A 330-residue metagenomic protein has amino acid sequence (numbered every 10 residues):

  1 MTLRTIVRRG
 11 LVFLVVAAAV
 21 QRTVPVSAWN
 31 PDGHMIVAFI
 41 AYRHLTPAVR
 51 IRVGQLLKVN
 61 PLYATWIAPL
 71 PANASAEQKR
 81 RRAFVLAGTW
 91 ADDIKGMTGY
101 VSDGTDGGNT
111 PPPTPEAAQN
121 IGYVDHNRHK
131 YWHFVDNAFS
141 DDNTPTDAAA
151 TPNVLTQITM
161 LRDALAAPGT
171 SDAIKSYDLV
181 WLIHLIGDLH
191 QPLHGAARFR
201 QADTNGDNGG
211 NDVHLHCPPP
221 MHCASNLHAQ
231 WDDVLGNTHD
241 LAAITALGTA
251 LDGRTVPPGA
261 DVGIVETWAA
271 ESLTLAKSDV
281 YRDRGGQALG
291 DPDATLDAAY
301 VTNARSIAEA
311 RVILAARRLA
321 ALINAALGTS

Functional and structural regions predicted by a protein language model:
M1-I6: N-terminal secretory signal peptides that target proteins for export/translocation
V7-V15: Sec-dependent signal peptide hydrophobic core
V15-V16, V26: Cleavable N-terminal signal peptides
S27-L185, P192, A197-S330: N-terminal, motif-rich segments that launch catalysis or mediate targeting to/interaction with membranes, typified by
